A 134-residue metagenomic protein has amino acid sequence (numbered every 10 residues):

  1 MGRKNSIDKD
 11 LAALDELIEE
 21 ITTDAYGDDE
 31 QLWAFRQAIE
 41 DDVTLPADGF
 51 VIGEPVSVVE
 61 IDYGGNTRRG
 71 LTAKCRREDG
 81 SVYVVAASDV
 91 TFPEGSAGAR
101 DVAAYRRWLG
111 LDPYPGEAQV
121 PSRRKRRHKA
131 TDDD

Functional and structural regions predicted by a protein language model:
M1-D48: Mixed-charge, Lys/Arg-rich low-complexity intrinsically disordered regions
I21-D24, A99-D134: Long, low-complexity intrinsically disordered regions
Y26, D89-A97: Lipid interaction determinants
A47-S57: Short coil-to-beta-strand transition motifs
V51, C75-D79: Short acidic, glycine-rich loop/turn motifs
V59-Y63: Short amphipathic beta-strand and strand-loop transition segments with alternating hydrophobic
G65-K74: Short aromatic-glycine-enriched beta-strand elements
D79-V90: A short macromolecule-binding patch
